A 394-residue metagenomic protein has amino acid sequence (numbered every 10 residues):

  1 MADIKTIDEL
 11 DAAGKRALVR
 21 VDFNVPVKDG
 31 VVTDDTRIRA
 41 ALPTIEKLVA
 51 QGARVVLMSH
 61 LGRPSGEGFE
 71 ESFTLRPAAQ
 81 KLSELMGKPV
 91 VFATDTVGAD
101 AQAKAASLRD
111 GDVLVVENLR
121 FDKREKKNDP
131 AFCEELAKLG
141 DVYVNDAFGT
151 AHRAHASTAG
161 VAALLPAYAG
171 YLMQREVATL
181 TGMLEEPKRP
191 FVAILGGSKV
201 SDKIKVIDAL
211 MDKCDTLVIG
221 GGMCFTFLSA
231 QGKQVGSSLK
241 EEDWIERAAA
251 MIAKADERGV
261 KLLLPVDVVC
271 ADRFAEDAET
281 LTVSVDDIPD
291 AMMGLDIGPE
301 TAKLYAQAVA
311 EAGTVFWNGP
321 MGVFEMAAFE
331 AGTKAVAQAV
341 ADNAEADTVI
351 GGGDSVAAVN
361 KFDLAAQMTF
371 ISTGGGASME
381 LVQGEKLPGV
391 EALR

Functional and structural regions predicted by a protein language model:
M1-R394: Active-site loop-to-helix "anion-binding N-cap" substructures in soluble metabolic enzymes
